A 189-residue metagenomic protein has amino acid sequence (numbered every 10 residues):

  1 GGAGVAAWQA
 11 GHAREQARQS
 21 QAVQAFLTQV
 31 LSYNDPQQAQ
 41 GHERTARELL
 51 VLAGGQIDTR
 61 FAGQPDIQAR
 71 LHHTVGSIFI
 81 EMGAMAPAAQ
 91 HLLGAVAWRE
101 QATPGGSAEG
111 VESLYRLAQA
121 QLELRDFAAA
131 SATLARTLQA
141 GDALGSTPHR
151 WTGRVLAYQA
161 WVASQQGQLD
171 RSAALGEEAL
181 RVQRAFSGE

Functional and structural regions predicted by a protein language model:
G1-A128, T147-R150, Q166: Charged/polar helix/coil "stalk" or linker segments at domain boundaries
G55-D58, V96-Q101, A135-A143, E177-A185: Amphipathic alpha-helical segments of tetratricopeptide repeats
Q90, D126-R136, Q168-E178: Structural signature of tandem alpha-helical TPR/SEL1-like repeats, specifically the intra-repeat loop/turn
